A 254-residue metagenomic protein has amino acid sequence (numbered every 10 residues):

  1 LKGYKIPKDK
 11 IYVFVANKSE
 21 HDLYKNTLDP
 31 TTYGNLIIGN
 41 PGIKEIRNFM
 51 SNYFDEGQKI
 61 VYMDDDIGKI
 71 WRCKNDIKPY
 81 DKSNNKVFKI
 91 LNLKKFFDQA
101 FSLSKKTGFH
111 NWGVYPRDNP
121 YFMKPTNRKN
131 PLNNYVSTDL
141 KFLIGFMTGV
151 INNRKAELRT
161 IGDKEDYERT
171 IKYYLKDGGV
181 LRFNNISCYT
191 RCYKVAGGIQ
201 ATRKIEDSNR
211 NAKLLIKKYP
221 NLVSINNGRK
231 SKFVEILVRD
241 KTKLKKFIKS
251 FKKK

Functional and structural regions predicted by a protein language model:
L1-K10, L28, M50: Short, acidic, metal-binding catalytic loop of nucleotide-sugar glycosyltransferases
Y4-I6, Q99-G108, K217-L222: A structural motif corresponding to the C-terminal end of an alpha-helix and its immediate exit/capping segment
K8-F14, Y33-L36, K59-I60, G108-W112 (+1 more regions): Hydrophobic beta-strand segments of well-ordered beta-sheets in folded domains
F14-M63, G68-N85: Active-site-proximal specificity loops/subdomain of glycosyltransferases
L23, I46-N48, Y121-N134, C192-K194 (+1 more regions): Short, solvent-exposed polar/charged micro-motifs at secondary-structure junctions
I60-D64, H110-Y115, V180-N184, S224-N226: A structural signal for short, well-ordered beta-strand segments and their strand-loop junctions that often border
K69-E168, F251: Conserved catalytic core of nucleotide-sugar-dependent glycosyltransferases
I161-K254: C-terminal catalytic/acceptor-binding lobe
